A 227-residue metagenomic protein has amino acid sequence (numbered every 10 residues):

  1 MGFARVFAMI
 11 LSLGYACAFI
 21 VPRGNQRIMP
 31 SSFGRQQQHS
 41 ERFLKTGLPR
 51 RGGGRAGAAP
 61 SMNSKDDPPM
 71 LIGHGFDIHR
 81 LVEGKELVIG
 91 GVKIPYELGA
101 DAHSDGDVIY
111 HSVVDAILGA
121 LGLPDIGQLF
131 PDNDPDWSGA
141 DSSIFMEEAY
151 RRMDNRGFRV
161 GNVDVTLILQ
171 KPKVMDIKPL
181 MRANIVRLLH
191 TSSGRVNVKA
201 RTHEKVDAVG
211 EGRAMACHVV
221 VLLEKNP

Functional and structural regions predicted by a protein language model:
M1-Q38: N-terminal chloroplast transit peptides
P30-M70, G75, P227: N-terminal plastid-targeting presequences
N63-N184, L188-L189: RNase III-family endoribonuclease catalytic core
E97-L98, V206-A208: A generic structural signal for short coil/turn motifs at secondary-structure boundaries
D176-I177, D207, E211: Acidic (Asp/Glu) carboxylate-rich active-site/surface patches
S192-R195: Short acidic capping loops at alpha-helix termini that bridge into adjacent secondary structure
V198-T202: Pyridoxal 5′-phosphate
G210-P227: C-terminal edge-of-domain segments
